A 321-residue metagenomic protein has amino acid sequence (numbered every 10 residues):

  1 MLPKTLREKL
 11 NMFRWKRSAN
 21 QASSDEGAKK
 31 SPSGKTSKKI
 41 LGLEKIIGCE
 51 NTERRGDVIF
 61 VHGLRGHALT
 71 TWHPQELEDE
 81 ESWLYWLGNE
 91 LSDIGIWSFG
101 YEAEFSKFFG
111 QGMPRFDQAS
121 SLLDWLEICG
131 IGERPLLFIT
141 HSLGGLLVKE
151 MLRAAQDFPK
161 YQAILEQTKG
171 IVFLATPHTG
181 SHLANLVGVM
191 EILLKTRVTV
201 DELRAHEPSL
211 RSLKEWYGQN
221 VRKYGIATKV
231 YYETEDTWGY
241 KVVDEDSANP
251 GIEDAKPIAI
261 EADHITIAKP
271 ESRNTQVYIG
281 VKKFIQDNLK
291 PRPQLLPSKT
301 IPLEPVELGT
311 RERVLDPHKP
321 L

Functional and structural regions predicted by a protein language model:
M1-T36, L303-L321: Intrinsically disordered, low-complexity Ser/Thr- and acidic-rich regulatory segments
K38-D93: Short, surface-exposed "cap/lid" segments of acyl-processing enzymes
R55-G56, E133-L136, I226: Short coil/turn segments at beta-strand junctions that form active-site/ligand-binding loops
H62, S106-F108, P114-R222: Serine-dependent carboxylesterase/thioesterase catalytic core of lipase-like alpha/beta-hydrolase/SGNH enzymes
R65-G66, G95, E104-K107, W216-L321: C-terminal catalytic-base region of ester-bond hydrolases, centering on the histidine of the charge-relay
T70-E76, F109-G112, E150-A154, L183-V189 (+2 more regions): Short coil/turn segments at secondary-structure boundaries
D93-F99, R115: Eukaryotic helix-linker segments that join adjacent hydrophobic helices
F99, L174-A175, H264: Alpha/beta-hydrolase-fold catalytic nucleophile elbow
